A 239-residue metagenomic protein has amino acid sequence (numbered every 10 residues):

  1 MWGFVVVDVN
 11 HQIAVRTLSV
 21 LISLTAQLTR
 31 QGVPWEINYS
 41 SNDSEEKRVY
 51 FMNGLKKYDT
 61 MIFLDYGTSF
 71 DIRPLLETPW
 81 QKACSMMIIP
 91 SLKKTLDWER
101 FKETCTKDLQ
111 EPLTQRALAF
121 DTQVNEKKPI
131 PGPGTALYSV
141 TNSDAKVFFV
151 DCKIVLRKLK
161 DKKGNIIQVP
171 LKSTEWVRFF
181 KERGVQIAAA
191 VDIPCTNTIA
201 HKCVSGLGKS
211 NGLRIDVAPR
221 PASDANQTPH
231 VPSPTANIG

Functional and structural regions predicted by a protein language model:
G3-N10, A136-G239: C-terminal catalytic/acceptor-binding lobe
A14-L64, S69-L76, W80-K82, L92: Active-site-proximal specificity loops/subdomain of glycosyltransferases
S19, S23, R30, V49-Y50 (+4 more regions): Polar/charged alpha-helical tracts
T29-G32, M86-I88, E111-Q115, S173-W176 (+1 more regions): Glycine-rich loops and low-complexity Gly/Arg-rich segments that provide flexible linkers or classic glycine-based
Y39, I88-I89, A189: Structural signal for conserved beta-strand scaffold positions within catalytic alpha/beta enzyme cores
E45-F51, W98-R100, T198-K202: Short, solvent-exposed polar/charged micro-motifs at secondary-structure junctions
T60, M86, I187: Short, Asp-centered acidic motifs that coordinate Mg2+ and/or phosphate in catalytic or ligand-binding sites
D71-I167: Conserved catalytic core of nucleotide-sugar-dependent glycosyltransferases
